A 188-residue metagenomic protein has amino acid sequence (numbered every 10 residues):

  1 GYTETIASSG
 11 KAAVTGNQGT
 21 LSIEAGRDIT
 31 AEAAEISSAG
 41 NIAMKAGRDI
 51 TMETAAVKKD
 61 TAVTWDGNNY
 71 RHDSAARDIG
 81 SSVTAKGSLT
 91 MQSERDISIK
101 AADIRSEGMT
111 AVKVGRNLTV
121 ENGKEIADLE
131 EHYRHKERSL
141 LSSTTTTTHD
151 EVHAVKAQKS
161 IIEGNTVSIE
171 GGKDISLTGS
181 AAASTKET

Functional and structural regions predicted by a protein language model:
G1-T188: Binding/recognition "hotspot" determinant
